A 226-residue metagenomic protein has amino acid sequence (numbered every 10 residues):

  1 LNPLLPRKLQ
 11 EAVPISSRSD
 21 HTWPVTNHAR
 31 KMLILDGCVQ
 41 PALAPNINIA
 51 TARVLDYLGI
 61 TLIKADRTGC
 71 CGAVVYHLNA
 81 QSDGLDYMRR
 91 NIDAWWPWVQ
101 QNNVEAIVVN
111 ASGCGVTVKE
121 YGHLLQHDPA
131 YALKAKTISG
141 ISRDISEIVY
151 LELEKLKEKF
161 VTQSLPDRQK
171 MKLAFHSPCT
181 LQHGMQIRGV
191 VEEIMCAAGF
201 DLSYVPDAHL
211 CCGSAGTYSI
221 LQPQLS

Functional and structural regions predicted by a protein language model:
L1-S226: Iron-sulfur cluster-binding electron-transfer modules in prokaryotic oxidoreductases
